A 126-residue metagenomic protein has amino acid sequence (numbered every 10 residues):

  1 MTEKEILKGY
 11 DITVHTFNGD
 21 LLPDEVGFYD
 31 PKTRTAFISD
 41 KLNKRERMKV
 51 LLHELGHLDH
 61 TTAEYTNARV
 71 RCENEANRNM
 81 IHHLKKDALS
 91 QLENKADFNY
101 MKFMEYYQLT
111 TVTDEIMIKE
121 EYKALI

Functional and structural regions predicted by a protein language model:
M1-I126: Active-site hotspot residues in diverse enzymes, especially metal/ion-binding acidic/histidine motifs
